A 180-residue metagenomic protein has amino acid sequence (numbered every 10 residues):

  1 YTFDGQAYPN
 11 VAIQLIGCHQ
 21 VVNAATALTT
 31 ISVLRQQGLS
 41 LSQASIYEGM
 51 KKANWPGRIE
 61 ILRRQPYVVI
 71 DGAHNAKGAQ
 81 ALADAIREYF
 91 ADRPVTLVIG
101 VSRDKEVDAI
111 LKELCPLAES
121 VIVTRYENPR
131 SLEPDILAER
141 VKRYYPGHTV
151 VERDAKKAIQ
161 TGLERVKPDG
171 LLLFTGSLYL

Functional and structural regions predicted by a protein language model:
T2-S120: Nucleotide phosphate-binding/pyrophosphate-handling subdomain across enzymes that bind or process nucleotide phosphates
Y67-I70, A76, L111-L171: C-terminal helical cap/extension that packs against the catalytic core of soluble nucleotide-cofactor enzymes
S177: Active-site-proximal loop/hinge segments that shape catalytic or ion-binding/gating pockets
